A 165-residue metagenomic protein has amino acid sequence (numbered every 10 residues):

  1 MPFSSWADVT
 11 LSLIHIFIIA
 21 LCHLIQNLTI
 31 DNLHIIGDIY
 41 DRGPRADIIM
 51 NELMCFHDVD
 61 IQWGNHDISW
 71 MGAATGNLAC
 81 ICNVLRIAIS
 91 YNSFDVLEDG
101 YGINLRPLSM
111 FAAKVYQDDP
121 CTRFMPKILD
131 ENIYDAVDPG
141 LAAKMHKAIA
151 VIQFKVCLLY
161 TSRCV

Functional and structural regions predicted by a protein language model:
P2-T10, N65: N-terminal low-complexity segments that are often proline-rich with Ser/Thr-Pro
L13, F17-P107, T122, K127-D130 (+1 more regions): Core catalytic region of metal-dependent phosphoesterases/phosphodiesterases, especially metallo-beta-lactamase-like
H15-I16, Y160-V165: Conserved small/polar residues in nucleotide/adenosyl-binding loops
I103, D118, Y160-T161: Intrinsically disordered, low-complexity regions enriched in small/polar residues
S109-F111: Charge-rich, low-complexity alpha-helical coiled-coil segments
V115: Active-site-adjacent helix-turn-beta-strand microarchitecture at beta-sheet edges that either contains or buttresses
C121-L159: Charge-patterned, long linear interaction tracts outside catalytic cores
